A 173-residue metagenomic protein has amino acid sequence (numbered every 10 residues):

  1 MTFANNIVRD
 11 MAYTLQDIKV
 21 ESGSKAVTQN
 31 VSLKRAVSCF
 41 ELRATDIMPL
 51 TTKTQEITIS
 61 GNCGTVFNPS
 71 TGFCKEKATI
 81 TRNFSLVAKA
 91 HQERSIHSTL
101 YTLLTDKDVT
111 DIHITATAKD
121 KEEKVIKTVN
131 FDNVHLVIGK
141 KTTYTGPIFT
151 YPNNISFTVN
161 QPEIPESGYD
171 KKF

Functional and structural regions predicted by a protein language model:
M1-V37: Short, low-hydrophobicity acidic/polar segments
A26-T28, C39, H97-T99, K141: Intrinsic-disorder/low-complexity, polar/charged segments enriched in Ser/Thr/Lys/Arg/Asp/Glu/Gln
T28-N30, C39-R43, E56, H113-T115 (+1 more regions): Beta-strand secondary-structure signal
R43-T51: Structural motif
T51-K140, Y169-F173: Tryptophan-paired
T142-T150: Broad, structure-driven detector of short, well-ordered beta-strand segments within folded domains
F149-F173: Intrinsically disordered, low-complexity repeat and linker tracts
